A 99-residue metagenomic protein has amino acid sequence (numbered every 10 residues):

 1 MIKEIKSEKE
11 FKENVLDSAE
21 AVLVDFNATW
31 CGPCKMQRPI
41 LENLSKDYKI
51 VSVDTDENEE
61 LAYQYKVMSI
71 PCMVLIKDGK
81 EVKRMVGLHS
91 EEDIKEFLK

Functional and structural regions predicted by a protein language model:
K3-A21: A short beta-strand-turn-helix
I5-K6, F26, L41, S45-E60 (+1 more regions): Thiol-based oxidoreductase modules, predominantly thioredoxin-like and allied folds used for disulfide exchange
K9-K12, E59-E60, E92: Acidic phosphotransfer microenvironment of two-component signaling modules
E20-V22, F26-W30, S69: Short pre-active-site segment immediately N-terminal to redox-active cysteine/selenocysteine motifs in thiol-based
F26-I40: Conserved redox-active cysteine motifs that mediate thiol-disulfide chemistry, especially di-cysteine Cys-X(1-2)-Cys
Y65-V74: Structural micro-motif
K77-K99: Non-catalytic, surface beta->alpha helical segment in thiol-disulfide oxidoreductase systems
